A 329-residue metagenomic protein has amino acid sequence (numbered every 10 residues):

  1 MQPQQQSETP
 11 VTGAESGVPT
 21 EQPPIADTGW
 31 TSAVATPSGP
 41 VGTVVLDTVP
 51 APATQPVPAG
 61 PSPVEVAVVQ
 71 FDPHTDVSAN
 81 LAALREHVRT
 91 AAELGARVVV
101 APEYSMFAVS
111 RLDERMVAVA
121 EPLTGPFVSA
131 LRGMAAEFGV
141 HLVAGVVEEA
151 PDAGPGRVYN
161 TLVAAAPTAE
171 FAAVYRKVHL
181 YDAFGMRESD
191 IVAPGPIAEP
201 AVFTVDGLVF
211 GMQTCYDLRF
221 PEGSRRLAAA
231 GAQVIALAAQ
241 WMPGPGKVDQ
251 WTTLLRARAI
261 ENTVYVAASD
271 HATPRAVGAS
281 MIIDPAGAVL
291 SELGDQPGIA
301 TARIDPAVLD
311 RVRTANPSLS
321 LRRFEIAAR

Functional and structural regions predicted by a protein language model:
M1-P58: Actinobacteria-biased recognition of intrinsically disordered, low-complexity terminal regions
Q2, G42, L46-A53, V264 (+1 more regions): C-terminal beta-strand edge segments of enzyme domains
S38-V98: N-terminal glycine-/serine-/threonine-rich phosphate-binding loop
V57-V66, V202-G211, V234: Beta-strand-turn-beta hairpins that frame and shape the catalytic cleft of phosphate-ester-processing enzymes
V77, R85-T168, V174, M242-I260: Cys-nucleophile CN-hydrolase/nitrilase-fold catalytic domain and related Cys-dependent amidase chemistry that acts on
L123-V143, L218-A300: CN hydrolase (nitrilase-like) catalytic-core segments centered on the catalytic cysteine and neighboring Lys/Glu
A144-V146, T161-A164, A201-F203, S280-I282 (+1 more regions): Short beta-strand scaffold segments in enzyme catalytic cores
D152-A230, P243-T253, A257, T314-S318 (+1 more regions): Active-site catalytic loop in hydrolytic enzyme cores
